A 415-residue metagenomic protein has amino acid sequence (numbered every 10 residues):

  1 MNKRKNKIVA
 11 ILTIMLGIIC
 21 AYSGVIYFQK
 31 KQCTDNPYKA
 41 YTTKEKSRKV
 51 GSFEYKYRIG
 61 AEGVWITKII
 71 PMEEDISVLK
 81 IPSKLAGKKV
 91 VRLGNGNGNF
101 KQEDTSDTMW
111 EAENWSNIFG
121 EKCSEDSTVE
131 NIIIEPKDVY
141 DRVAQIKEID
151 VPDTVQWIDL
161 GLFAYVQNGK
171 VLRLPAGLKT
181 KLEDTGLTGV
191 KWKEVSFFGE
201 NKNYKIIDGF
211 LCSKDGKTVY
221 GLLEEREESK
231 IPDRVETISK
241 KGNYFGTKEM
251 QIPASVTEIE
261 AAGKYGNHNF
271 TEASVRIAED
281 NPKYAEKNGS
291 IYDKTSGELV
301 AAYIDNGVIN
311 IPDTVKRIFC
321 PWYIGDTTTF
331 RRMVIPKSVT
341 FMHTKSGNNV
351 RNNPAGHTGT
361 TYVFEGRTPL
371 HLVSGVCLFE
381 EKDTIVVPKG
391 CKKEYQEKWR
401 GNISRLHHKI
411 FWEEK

Functional and structural regions predicted by a protein language model:
M1-M15: N-terminal Sec-pathway targeting helices
I8, E54, I59-G63, E74-V91 (+12 more regions): Structural signature of tandem-repeat unit edges
L16-Y27: Hydrophobic alpha-helical membrane-insertion segments, chiefly the h-region of N-terminal signal peptides
Y27-S52: Ser/Thr/Pro/Gly-rich low-complexity linker/stalk segments immediately outside membranes or between
I70-M72, G96-E103, I324: Acidic, Ser/Thr
V376, C391, E397-R405: Acidic, glycine/polar-enriched metal-coordinating patches/loops that mediate binding to polyanionic ligands
